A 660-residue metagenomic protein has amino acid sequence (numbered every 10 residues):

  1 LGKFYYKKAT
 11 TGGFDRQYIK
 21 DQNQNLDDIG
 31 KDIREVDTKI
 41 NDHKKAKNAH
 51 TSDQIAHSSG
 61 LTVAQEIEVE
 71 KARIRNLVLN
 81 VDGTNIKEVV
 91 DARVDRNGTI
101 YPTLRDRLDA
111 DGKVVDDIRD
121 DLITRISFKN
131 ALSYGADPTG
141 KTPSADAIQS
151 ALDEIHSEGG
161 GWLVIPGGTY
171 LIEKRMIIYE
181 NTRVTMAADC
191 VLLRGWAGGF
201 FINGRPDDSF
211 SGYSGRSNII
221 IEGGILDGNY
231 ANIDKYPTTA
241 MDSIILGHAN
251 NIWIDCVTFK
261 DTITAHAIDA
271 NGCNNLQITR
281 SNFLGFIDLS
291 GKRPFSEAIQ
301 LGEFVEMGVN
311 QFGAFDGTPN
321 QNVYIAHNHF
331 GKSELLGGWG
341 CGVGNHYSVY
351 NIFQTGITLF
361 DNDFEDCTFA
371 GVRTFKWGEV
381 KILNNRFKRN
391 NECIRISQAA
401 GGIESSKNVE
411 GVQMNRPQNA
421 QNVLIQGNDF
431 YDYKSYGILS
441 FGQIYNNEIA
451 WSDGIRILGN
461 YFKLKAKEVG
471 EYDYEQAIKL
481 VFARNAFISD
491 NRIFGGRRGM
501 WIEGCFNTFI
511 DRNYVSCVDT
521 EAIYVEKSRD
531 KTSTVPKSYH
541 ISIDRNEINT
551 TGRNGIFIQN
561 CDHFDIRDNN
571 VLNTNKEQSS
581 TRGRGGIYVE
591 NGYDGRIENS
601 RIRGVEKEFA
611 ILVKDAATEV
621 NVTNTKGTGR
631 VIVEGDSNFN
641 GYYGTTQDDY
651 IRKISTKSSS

Functional and structural regions predicted by a protein language model:
L1-N48, S52-S58, E68, K87-V90 (+1 more regions): Extracellular "spike/adhesin" assembly and maturation modules and analogous cytosolic coiled-coil scaffolds
A131-P166: Acidic Gly/Asp/Thr-rich repetitive segments characteristic of extracellular carbohydrate-active and adhesion proteins
Q149, E158-G199, G204-P206, L226 (+2 more regions): N-terminal extracellular ligand-recognition/capping segment immediately after the signal peptide
G160, E173-R175, A188, R194-G198 (+17 more regions): Short glycine/acidic-rich loop motifs that flank beta-strands on beta-rich extracellular proteins
Y179-T182, A187, R216, I221 (+42 more regions): Parallel beta-helix/beta-solenoid
F210-Y213, G291-R293, V305-P319, S348 (+5 more regions): Intrinsically disordered, low-complexity Ser/Thr- and acidic-rich flexible linkers and loops, especially at boundaries
S214-G356, E365, V469-E471: Right-handed parallel beta-helix
